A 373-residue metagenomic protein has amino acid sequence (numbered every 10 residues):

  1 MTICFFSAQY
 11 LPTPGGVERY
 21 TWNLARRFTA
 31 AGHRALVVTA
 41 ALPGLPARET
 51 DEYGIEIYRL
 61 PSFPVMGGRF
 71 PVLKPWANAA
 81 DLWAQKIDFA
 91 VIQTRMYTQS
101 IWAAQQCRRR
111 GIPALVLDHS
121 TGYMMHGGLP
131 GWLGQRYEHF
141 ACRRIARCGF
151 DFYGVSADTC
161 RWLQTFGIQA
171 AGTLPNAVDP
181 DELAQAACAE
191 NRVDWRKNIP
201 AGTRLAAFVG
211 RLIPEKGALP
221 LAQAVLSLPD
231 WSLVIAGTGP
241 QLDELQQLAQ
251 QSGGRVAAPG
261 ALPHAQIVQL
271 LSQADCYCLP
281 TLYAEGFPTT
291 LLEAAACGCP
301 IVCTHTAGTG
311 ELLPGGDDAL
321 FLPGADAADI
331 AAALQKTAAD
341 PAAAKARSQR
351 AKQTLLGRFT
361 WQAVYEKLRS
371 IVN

Functional and structural regions predicted by a protein language model:
C4, Y153, N198-K216, A222-L226 (+1 more regions): Conserved donor-binding/catalytic core segment of Leloir-type glycosyltransferases
A41, D158, A177: Carbohydrate-associated surface elements
E52, S62-Q105, R109-R110, Q135-R144 (+1 more regions): An amphipathic, basic-hydrophobic alpha-helix
P113, G122-I145, Y153: Nucleotide-sugar donor phosphate/pyrophosphate-binding loop at the beta->alpha transition of glycosyltransferases
Q246-A265: Nucleotide-activated donor-binding/catalytic signature segment of Leloir-type glycosyltransferases, i.e., the conserved
S272-G286, C299: Acidic donor-binding loop of glycosyltransferase active sites
L291, P300-C303: Short hydrophobic beta-strand element within catalytic cores of glycosyltransferases and related nucleotide-activated
G315-A327, K336-P341: Conserved acidic donor-binding segment of nucleotide-sugar-dependent glycosyltransferases
